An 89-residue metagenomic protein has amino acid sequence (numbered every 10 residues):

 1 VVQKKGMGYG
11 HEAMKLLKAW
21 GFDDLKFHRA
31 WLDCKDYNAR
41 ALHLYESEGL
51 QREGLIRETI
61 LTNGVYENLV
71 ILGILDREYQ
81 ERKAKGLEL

Functional and structural regions predicted by a protein language model:
V1-M7, K35: A short, internal acetyl-CoA/4′-phosphopantetheine-binding micro-motif in the GNAT/acyltransferase core
Q3, L75-Y79: Short loop segments at secondary-structure junctions
G6-W20, A39-S47: Conserved acetyl-CoA-binding loop-helix of GNAT-fold acetyltransferases
D23-D33: Conserved GNAT acetyl-CoA-binding A-motif
W31-C34, Q51-E67: Conserved catalytic-core motifs of GNAT/GCN5-like acyltransferases
Y45, L50, L72: Conserved active-site tyrosine of GNAT-family acetyltransferases
N68-L75: A short hydrophobic beta-strand segment most commonly corresponding to one strand of the jelly-roll/cupin
E78-L89: Acidic/histidine-enriched, glycine/proline-rich intrinsically disordered or flexible terminal extensions
